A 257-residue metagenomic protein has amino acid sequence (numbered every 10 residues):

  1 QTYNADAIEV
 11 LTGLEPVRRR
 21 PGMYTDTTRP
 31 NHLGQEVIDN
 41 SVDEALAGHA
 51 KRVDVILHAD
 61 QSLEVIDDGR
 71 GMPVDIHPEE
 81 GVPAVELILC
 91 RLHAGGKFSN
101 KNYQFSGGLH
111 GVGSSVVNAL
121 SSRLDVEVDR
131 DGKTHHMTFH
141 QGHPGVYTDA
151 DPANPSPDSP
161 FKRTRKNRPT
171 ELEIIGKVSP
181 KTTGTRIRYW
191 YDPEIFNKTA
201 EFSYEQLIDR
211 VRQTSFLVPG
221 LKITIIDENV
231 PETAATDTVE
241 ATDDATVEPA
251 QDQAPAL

Functional and structural regions predicted by a protein language model:
Q1-A7, Q61-P78, A84, F98-A256: GHKL-type ATPase core
Q1-Q35, E86-L89: Bergerat-fold GHKL ATPase/HATPase_c domain
L11, R18, N31, G48-K51 (+2 more regions): Short loop/turn elements that form and flank the Walker-type P-loop nucleotide-binding site in RecA-like NTPase cores
P16-R19, M23, D43, A47 (+2 more regions): Conserved helix-loop functional segments at active or binding sites
V17, N40, V211: Divalent metal-coordination and catalytic microenvironments
T28-V53, G113-L120: Conserved ATP-binding N-box helix of the HATPase_c
N31-D39, V82-F98, E205-D209: A short, contiguous, amphipathic alpha-helix enriched in charged residues
D39-D68, P73-H77: ATP-lid-like helix-loop hinge signature
